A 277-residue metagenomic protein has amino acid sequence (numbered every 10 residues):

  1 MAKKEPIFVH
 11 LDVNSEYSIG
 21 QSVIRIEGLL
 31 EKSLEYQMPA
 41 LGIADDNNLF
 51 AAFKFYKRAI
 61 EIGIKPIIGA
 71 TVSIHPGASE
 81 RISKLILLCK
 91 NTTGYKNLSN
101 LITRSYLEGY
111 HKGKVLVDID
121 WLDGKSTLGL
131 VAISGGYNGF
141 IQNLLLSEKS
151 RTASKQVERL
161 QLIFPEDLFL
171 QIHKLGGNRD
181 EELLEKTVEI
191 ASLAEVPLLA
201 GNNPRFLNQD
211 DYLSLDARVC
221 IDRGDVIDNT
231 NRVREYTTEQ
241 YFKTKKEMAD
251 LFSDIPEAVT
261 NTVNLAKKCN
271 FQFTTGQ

Functional and structural regions predicted by a protein language model:
M1-Q277: Phosphodiester-processing cores and adjacent nucleic acid-binding clamps
